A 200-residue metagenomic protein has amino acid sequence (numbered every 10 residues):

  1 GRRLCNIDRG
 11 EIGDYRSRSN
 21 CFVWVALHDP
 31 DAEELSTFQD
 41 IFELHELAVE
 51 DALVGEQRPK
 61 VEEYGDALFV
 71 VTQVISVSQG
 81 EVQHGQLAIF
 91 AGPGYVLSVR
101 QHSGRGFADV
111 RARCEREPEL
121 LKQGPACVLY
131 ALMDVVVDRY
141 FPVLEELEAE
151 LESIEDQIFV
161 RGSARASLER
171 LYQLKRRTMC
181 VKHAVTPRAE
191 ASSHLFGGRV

Functional and structural regions predicted by a protein language model:
G1-R199: Peripheral, non-transmembrane regulatory/ligand-interaction domains of membrane transport proteins
